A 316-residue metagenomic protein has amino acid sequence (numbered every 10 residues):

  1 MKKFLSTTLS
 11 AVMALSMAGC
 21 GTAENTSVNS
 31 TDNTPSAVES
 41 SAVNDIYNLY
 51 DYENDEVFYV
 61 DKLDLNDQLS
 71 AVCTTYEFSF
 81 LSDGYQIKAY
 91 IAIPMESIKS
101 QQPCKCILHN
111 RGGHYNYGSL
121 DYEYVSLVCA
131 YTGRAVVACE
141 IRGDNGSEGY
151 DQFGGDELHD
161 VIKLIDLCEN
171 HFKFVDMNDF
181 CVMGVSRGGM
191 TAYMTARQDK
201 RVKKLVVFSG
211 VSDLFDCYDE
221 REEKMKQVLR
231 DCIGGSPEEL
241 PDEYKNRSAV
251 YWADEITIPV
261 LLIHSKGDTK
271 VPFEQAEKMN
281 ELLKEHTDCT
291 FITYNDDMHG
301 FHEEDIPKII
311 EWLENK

Functional and structural regions predicted by a protein language model:
Y52-S100: N-terminal cap/lid segment of alpha/beta-hydrolase-fold proteins
I98-C104, H109-G149, L214-F215: Short substrate-entry loop that stabilizes the transition state in hydrolases
Q152-K173: Alpha/beta-hydrolase active-site loop
F174-S186: Alpha/beta-hydrolase fold nucleophile elbow
Y193-L240: Hydrolase active-site cap/lid region
I256, L262-H264, D268: Short beta-strand/loop motif that positions the catalytic acidic residue of the alpha/beta-hydrolase fold
I258, P272-E281: Short alpha-helix in the alpha/beta-hydrolase fold that links the catalytic acid
E277, E285-K316: C-terminal catalytic histidine-bearing segment of alpha/beta-hydrolase fold enzymes
